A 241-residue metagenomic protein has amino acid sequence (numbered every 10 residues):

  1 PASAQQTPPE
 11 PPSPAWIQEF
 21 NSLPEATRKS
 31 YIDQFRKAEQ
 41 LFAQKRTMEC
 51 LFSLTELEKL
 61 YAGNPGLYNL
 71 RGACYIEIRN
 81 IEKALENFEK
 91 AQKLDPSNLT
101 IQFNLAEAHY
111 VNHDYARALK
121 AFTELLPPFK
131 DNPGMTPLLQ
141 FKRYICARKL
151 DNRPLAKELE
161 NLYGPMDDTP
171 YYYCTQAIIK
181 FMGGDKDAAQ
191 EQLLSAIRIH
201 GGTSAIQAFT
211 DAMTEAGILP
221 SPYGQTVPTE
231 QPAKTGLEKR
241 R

Functional and structural regions predicted by a protein language model:
P8-Q18, S22, A188-R241: Terminal, low-structured helical/coil segments at or just beyond the last alpha-helical repeat
F20-E25, T55-A62, E89-P96, E124-P133 (+2 more regions): Solenoid-like repeat scaffolds
P24-G66, L70-A73, E77: Alpha-helical segment of the N-proximal tetratricopeptide repeat
A43-Q44, E77-I78, V111-N112, I145 (+2 more regions): Register position in tetratricopeptide repeats
T47, I81, Y115, R153 (+1 more regions): TPR-repeat structural position
N69-L70, N104, Q140-R143, T175: Canonical tetratricopeptide repeat
